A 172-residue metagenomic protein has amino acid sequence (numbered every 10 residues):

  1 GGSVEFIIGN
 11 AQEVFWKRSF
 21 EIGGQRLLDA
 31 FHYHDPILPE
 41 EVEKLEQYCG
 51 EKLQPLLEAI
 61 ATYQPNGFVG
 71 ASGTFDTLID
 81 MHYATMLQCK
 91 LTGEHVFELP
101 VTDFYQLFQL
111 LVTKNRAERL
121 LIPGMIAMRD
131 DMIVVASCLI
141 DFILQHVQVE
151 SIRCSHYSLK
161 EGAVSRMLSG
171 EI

Functional and structural regions predicted by a protein language model:
G1-E5: Short glycine/serine/threonine-rich phosphate/pyrophosphate-binding segments that cradle anionic phosphate groups
I8-I172: Helical "lid/coupling" subdomains associated with nucleotide-phosphate turnover
